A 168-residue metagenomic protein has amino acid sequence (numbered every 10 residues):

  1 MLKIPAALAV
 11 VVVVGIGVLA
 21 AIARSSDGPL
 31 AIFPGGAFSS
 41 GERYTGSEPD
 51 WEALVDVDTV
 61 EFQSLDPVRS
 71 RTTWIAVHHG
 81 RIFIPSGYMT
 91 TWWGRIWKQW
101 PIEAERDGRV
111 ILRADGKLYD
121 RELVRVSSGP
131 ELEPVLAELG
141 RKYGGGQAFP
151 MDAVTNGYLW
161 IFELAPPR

Functional and structural regions predicted by a protein language model:
M1-A7, G80-T91, A165-R168: Solvent-exposed, charged interface segments at domain starts and junctions
K3-I22: Hydrophobic membrane-insertion alpha-helices, especially the h-region of bacterial N-terminal signal peptides
A6, F38, W51-A53, D58 (+4 more regions): Alpha-helical context
L19-S26, V154, E163: Terminal leader/tail segments of proteins
R24-R69: Short, conserved active-site entrance elements at the starts or edges of catalytic domains
Y44-S47, V57-V60, S86, G94-I96 (+1 more regions): Short secondary-structure boundary micro-motifs
D56-W92, E122: Short beta-strand segments
R69-S70, T90-R168: Short, structured beta-strand-loop surface elements
